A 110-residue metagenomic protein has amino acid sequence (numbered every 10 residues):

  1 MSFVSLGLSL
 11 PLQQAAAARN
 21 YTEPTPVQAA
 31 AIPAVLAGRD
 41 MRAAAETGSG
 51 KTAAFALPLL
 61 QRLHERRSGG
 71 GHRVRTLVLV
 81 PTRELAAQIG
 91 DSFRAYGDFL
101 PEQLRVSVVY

Functional and structural regions predicted by a protein language model:
M1-A45, A54, Q61: Conserved pre-motif I regulatory segment
S5, L10-Y21, G69-Y110: Conserved nucleic-acid-binding Ia/Ib motif block in the N-terminal RecA-like helicase ATPase lobe
A29-M41, T52-G70, L79, D91-D98: Walker A/P-loop NTP-binding motif
G48-G50: Walker A (P-loop) phosphate-binding loop of P-loop NTPases
